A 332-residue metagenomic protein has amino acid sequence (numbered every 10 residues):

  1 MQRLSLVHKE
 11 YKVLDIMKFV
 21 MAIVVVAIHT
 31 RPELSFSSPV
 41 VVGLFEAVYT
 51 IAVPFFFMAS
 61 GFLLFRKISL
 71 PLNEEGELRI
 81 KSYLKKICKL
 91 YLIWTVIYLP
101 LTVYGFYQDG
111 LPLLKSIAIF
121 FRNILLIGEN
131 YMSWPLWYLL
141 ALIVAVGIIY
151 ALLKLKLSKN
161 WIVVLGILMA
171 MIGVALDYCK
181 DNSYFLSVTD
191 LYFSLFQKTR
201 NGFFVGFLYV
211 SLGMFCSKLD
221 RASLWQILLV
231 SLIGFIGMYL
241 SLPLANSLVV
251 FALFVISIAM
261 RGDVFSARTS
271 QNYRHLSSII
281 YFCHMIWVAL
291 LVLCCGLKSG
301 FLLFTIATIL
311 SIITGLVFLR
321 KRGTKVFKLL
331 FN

Functional and structural regions predicted by a protein language model:
M1-E10: Short, Lys/Arg-rich, polar N-terminal cytosolic tail immediately upstream of the first transmembrane signal-anchor
S5, G202-F207, S217-Y273, L291-C294 (+1 more regions): Alpha-helical transmembrane segments and terminal signal-anchor/GPI-anchor hydrophobic tails, characterized by long
K12-S69, I87-V96: Functionally critical transmembrane alpha-helices in membrane proteins and complexes, commonly lining
I23-T30, T95, G166-K180, V230-L242 (+1 more regions): Aromatic-anchored segments of alpha-helical transmembrane domains
V41-V53, L125-A141, D177-Y209, F235-I256 (+1 more regions): Interfacial loop-to-helix transition and helix-capping segments at the boundaries of transmembrane helices
T50-F55, K67-Y131, A145, Q226 (+2 more regions): Transmembrane alpha-helical segments and their boundary/interface "anchor" motifs in multi-pass integral membrane
F56-F57, L63-F65, S69, Y98-Q108 (+5 more regions): Hydrophobic alpha-helical segments with transmembrane-like composition
R322-N332: Membrane-proximal cytoplasmic C-terminal regulatory module of class A 7TM GPCRs
